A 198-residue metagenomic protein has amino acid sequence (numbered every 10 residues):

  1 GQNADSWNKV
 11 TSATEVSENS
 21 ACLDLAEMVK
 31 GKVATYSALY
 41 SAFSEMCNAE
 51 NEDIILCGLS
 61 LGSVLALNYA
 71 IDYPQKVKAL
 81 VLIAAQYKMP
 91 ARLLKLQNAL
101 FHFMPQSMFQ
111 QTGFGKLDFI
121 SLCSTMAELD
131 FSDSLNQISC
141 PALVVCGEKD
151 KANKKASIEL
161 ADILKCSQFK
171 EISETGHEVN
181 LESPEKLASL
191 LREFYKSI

Functional and structural regions predicted by a protein language model:
G1, N8-A13, N19-I55, S189: Active-site loop/oxyanion-hole signature of alpha/beta-hydrolase fold enzymes
Y36, L67, I71-D72, K76-Q106 (+1 more regions): Flexible "cap/lid" loop of the alpha/beta hydrolase fold
L56-G58, I83: Short beta-strand immediately N-terminal to the catalytic nucleophile in serine-hydrolase-like folds
G58-G62, A66: Gly/Ala-rich beta-loop-alpha elbow adjacent to hydrolase catalytic centers
S107-D133, K149: Hydrophobic, aromatic-rich cap/lid helix
Q137-I138, V144-C146: Short beta-strand/loop motif that positions the catalytic acidic residue of the alpha/beta-hydrolase fold
K151-S157: Conserved alpha/beta-hydrolase "acid-adjacent" motif
T175-P184: Catalytic histidine-centered segment of alpha/beta-hydrolase-like enzymes
